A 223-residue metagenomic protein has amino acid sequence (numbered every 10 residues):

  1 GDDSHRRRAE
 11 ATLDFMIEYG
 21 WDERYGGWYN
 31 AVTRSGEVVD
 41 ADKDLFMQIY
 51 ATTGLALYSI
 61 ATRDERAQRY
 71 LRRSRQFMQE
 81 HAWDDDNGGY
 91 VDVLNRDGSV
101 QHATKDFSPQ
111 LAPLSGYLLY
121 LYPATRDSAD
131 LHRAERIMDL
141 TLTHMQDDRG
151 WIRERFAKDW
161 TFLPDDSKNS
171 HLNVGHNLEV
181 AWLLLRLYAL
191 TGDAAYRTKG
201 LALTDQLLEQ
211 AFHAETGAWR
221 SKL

Functional and structural regions predicted by a protein language model:
G1-L223: Glycan-recognition and catalytic cores of secretory/periplasmic carbohydrate-active enzymes
